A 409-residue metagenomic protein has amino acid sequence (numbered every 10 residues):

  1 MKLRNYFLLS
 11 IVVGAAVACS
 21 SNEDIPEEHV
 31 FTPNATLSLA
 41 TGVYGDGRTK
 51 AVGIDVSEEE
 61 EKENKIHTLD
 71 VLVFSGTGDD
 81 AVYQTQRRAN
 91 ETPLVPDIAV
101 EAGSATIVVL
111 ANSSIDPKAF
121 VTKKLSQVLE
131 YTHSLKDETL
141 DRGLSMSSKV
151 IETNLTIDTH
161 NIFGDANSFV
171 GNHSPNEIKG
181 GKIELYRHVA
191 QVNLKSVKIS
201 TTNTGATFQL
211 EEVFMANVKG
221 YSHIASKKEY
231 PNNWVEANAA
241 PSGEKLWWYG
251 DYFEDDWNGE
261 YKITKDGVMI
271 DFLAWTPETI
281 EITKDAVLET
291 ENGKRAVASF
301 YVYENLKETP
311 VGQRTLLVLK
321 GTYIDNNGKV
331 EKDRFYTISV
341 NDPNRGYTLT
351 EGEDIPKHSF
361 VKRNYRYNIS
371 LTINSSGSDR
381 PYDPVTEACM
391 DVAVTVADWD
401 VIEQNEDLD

Functional and structural regions predicted by a protein language model:
M1-V17: Sec-dependent bacterial lipoprotein signal peptides
C19-D409: Extracytoplasmic cysteine-anchoring/structural motifs
